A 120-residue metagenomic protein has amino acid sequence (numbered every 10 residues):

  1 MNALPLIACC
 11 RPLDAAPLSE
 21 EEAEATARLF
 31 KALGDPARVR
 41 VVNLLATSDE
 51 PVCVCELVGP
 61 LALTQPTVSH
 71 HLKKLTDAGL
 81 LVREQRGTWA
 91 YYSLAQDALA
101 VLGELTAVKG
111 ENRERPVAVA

Functional and structural regions predicted by a protein language model:
M1-A25, T47, Q96-A120: Amphipathic alpha-helical dimerization/coiled-coil segments that flank or bridge DNA-binding/regulatory modules
E20, E24-T64, A90-A98: N-terminal helix-turn-helix DNA-binding core of bacterial DNA-binding proteins
K31, K73-K74: A general lysine-centric signal
G59, T76-D77: Alpha-helical residues within the helix-turn-helix
S69-K73, T88: Base-recognition residues in the alpha-helical recognition helix of bacterial helix-turn-helix
D77-R86, S93: Beta-hairpin "wing" of winged helix-turn-helix
L80, T88, V117-V119: A detector of long soluble domains/segments in diverse envelope-associated and cytosolic proteins
